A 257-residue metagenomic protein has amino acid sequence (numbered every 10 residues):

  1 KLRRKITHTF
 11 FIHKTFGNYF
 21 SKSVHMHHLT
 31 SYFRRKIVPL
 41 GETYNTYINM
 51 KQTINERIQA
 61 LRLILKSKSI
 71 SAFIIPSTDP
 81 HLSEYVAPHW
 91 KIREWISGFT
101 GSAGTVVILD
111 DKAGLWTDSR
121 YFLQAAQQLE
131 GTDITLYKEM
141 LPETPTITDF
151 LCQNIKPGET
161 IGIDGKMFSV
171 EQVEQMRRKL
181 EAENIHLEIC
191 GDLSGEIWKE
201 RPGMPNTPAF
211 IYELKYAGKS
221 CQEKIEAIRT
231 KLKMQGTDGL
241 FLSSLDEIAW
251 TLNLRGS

Functional and structural regions predicted by a protein language model:
K1-H13, L214: Extreme N-terminal basic, low-complexity initiation segments that serve as generic localization/processing leaders
L2-R3, F16, F33-R34, E56 (+1 more regions): Short, intrinsically disordered low-complexity segments
T9, K14, V24-L29: Short hydrophobic alpha-helical segments enriched in small aliphatic residues
Y32-N49: Short, Lys/Arg-enriched N-terminal segments with co-localized hydrophobic residues within the first ~10-30 amino acids
Y44-S257: Terminal domain-start leader segments
